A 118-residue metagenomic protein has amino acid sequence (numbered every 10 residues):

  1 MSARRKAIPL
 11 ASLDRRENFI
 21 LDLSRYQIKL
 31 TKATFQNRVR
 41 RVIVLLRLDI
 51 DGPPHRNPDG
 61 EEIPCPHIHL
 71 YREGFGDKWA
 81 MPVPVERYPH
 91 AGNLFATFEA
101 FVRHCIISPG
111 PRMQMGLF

Functional and structural regions predicted by a protein language model:
M1, V42, R56, T97 (+1 more regions): Metal-centered catalytic cores of metalloenzymes
M1-Q27: Negatively charged, low-complexity tracts enriched in Asp/Glu with abundant Ser/Thr
R5-L10, T31-V39: A short beta-strand signature
L10-S12, L23-R25, N37, L48-G52 (+3 more regions): Surface-exposed beta-strand edges and flanking loops
R16, I28-K32, I43: Short connector loops at helix/strand junctions that flank enzyme active sites, especially segments positioning acidic
T34-Y88: An exposed acidic His-Trp-rich patch
K78-L117: Well-ordered alpha/beta subsegment
